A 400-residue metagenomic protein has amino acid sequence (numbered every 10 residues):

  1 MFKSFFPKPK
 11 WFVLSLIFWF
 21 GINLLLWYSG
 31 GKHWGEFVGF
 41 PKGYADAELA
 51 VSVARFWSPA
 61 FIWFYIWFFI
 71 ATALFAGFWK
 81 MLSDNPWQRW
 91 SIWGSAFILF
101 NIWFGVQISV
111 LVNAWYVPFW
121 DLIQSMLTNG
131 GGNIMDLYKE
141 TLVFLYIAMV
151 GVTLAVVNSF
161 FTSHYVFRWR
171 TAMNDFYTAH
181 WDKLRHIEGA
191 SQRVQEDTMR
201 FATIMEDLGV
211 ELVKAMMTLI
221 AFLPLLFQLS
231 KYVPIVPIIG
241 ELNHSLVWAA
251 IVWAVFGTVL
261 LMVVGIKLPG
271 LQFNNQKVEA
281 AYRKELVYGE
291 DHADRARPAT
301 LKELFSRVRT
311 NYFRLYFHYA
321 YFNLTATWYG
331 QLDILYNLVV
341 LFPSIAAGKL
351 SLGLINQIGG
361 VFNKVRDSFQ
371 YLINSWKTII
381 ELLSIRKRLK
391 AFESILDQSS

Functional and structural regions predicted by a protein language model:
F6-W19, R55-G77, P86-I108, T128-F167 (+3 more regions): Transmembrane-helix motif of ABC transporter permease domains
G21-F37, A76-L82, G105-N129, G151 (+3 more regions): Juxtamembrane "helix exit" motif at the C-terminal ends of alpha-helical transmembrane segments in multi-pass membrane
W27, G31, F75, N113-V117 (+13 more regions): Alpha-helical transmembrane segments of polytopic integral membrane proteins, especially the permease/helical cores
G30-V38, K80-R89, V112-V117, V156-T171 (+2 more regions): Juxtamembrane/interface segments at transmembrane-helix termini
L142, T198-W248, N337: Hydrophobic alpha-helical transmembrane segments of ABC transporter permease domains
W169-I187, I266-R307, R366-I373, E381-S394: Short cytosolic helices in intracellular loops of multi-pass membrane proteins
R200, K277-K284, Y288-Y336, T378-E381 (+1 more regions): An intracellular "coupling" helix at the cytosolic face of ABC transporter transmembrane type-1 domains
Q228-V255, H318-R386: Helix-loop-helix
